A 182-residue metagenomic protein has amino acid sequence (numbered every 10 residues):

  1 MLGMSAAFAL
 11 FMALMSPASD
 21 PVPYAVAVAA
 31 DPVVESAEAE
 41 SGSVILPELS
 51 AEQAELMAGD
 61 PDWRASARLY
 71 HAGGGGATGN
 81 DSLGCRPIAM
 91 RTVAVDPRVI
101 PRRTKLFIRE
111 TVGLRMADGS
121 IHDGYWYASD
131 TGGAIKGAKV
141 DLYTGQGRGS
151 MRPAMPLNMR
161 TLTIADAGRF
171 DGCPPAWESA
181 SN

Functional and structural regions predicted by a protein language model:
M1-P21: Sec-dependent N-terminal signal peptides
L14-N182: Solvent-exposed, well-ordered loop and adjacent helix/strand elements within mature globular domains that form
